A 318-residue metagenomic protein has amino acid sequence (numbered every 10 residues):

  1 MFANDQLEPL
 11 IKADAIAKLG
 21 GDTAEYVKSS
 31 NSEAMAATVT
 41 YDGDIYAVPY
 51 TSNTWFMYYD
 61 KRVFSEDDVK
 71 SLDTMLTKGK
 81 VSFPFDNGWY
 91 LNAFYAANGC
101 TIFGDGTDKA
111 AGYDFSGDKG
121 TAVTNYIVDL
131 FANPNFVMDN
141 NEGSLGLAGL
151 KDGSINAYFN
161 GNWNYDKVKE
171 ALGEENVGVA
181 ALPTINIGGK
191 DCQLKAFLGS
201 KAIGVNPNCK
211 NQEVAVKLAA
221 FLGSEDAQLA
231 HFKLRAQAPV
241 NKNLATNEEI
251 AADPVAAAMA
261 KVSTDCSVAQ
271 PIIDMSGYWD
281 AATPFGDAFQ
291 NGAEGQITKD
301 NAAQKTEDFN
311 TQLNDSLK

Functional and structural regions predicted by a protein language model:
M1-F2, G79-K80, D152-N160, E175: Alpha-to-beta junction loops
N4-F56, D67, G178-A181, A252: Hinge/lid segment of periplasmic solute-binding proteins
D5, M138-K151: Short helix-initiation/N-cap motifs at beta->coil->alpha
L7-I11, G161-E175: A ligand-binding cleft/hinge motif common to bilobed small-molecule-binding domains
T40, A238, A257-Q312: C-terminal capping/gating helix-and-loop segments adjacent to ligand/active sites or protein-protein/ligand interfaces
G43, E170-A236: Extracytoplasmic/periplasmic substrate-recognition and gating elements
A110-N140: Glycine-centered hinge/linker elements that transmit conformational signals in sensory and ligand-binding systems
A122-Y126, K210-L222, A281, N301 (+1 more regions): Short amphipathic alpha-helical coupling segments at ligand-binding clamshell hinges and other catalytic/signaling
